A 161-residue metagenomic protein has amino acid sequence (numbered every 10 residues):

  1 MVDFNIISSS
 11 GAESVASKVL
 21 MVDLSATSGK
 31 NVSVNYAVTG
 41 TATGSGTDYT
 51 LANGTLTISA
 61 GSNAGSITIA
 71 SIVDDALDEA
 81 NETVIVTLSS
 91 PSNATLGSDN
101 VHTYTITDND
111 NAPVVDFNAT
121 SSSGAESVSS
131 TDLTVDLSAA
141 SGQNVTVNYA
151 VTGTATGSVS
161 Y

Functional and structural regions predicted by a protein language model:
M1-Y161: Short boundary segments that mark the start of a structured unit
